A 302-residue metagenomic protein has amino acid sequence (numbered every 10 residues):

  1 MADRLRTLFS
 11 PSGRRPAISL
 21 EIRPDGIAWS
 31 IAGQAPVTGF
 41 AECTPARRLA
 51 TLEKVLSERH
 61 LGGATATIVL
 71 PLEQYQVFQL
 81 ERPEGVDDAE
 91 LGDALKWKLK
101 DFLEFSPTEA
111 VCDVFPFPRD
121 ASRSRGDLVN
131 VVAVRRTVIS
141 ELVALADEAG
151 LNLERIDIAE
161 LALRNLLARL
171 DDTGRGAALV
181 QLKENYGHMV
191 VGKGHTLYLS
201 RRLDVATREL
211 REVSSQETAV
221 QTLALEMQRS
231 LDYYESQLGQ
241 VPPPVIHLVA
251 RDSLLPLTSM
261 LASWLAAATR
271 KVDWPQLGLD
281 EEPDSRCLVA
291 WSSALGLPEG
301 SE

Functional and structural regions predicted by a protein language model:
M1-E302: Hydrophobic/aromatic-enriched cytosolic interaction surfaces used to assemble or bind macromolecules
